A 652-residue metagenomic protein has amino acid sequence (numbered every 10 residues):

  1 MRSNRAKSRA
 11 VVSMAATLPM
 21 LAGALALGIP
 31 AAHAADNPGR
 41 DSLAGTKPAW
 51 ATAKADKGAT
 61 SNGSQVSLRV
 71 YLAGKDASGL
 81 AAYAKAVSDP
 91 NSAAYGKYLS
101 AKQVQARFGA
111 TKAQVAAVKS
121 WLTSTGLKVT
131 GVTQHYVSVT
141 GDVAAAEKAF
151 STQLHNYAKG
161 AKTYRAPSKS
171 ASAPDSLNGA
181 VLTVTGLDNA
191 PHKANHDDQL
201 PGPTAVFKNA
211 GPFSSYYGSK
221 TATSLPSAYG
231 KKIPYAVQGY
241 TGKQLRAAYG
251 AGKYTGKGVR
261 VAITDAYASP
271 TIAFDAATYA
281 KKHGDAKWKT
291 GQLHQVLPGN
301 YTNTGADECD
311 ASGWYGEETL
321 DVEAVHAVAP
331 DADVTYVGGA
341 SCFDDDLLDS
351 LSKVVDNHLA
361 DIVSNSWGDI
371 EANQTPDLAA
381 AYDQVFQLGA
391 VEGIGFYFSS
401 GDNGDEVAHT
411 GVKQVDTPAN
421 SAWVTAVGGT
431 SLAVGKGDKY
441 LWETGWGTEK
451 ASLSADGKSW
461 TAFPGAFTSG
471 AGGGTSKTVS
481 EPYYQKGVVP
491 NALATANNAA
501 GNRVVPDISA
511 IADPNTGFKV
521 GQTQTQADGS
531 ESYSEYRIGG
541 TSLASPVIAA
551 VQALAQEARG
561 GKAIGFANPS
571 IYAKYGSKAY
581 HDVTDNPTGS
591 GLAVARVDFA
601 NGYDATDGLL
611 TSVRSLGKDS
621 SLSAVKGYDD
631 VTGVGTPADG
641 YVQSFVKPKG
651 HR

Functional and structural regions predicted by a protein language model:
M1-A35: Secretory targeting and sorting signals
S8, Q556-G627: An often Trp-containing, charged/polar helix-loop segment at the C-terminal end of enzyme catalytic cores
A35-G131, S138, V143-G429, S469 (+7 more regions): Substrate-binding/charge-relay-adjacent region of secreted/lumenal peptidase catalytic domains
Q114, A544, F599-Y603: Helix N-cap / loop-to-helix initiation motif
W314, W367, W442-T448, D456 (+2 more regions): Tryptophan-centered motif/residue detector
N420-K477: Polar, glycine-rich mid-to-C-terminal structural blocks that act as macromolecule-binding/assembly scaffolds
A544-S545, S577: Long, domain-scale functional regions
A549-E557: Short glycine/serine- and small hydrophobic-enriched flexible loop segments
